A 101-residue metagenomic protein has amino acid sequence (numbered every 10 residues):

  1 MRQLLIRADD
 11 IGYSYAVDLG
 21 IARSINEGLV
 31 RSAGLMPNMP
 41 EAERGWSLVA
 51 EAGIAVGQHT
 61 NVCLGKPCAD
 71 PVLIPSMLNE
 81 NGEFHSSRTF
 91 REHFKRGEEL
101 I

Functional and structural regions predicted by a protein language model:
M1-Y15, I21: Boundary/entry segment of secreted carbohydrate-active catalytic domains
Q3-L5, V30-G34, G53-H59: Structural preference for beta-strand elements that scaffold enzyme active sites
D9-I11, M36-N38, H59-C63, F90-R91: Active-site beta-loop-alpha junctions enriched in small/polar residues
S14-Y15, A50, N61, N81 (+1 more regions): Peripheral/terminal regions associated with large enzymatic or DNA-binding modules
Y15-P40: A short alpha/beta connector and helix-capping loop motif
I21-E27, E43-A55, V72-N79, E83: Acidic (Asp/Glu)-rich catalytic clusters
V56, L64-C68: Conserved alpha-helical segments that form or flank metal/cofactor-binding pockets of metalloenzymes
P67-L100: Active-site gating loops and adjacent loop-to-helix segments of metal-dependent hydrolytic enzymes
